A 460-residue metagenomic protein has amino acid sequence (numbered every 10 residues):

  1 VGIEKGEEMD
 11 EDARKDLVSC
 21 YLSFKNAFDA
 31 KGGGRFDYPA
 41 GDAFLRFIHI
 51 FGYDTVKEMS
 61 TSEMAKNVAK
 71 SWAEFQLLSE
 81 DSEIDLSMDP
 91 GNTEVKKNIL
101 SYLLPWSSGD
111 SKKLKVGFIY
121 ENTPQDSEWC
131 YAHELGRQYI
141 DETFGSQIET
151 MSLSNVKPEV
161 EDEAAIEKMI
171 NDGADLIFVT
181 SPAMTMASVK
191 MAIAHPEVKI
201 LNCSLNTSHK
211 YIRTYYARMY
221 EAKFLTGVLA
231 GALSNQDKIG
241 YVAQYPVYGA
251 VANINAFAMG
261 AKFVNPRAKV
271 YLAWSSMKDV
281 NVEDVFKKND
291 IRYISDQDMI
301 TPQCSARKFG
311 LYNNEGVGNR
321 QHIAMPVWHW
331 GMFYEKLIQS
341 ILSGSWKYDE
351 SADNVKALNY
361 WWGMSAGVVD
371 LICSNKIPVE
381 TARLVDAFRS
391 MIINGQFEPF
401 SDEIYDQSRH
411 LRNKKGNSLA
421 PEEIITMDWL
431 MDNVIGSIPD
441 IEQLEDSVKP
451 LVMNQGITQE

Functional and structural regions predicted by a protein language model:
D10, R14-L17, Y21-S101, G344-E460: Segments of small-molecule ligand-sensing domains
V116-G136, I140, F144, L153-V160 (+2 more regions): Extracytoplasmic "Venus flytrap"
R137, L225-A268, L272, A352-K376: An alpha-beta-alpha
E149-K168, S275-K287: Structural motif
G173-P182, L201-C203, D290-I300, R320-W328 (+1 more regions): Periplasmic-binding protein-like
I193-A217: Flexible loop/hinge segments that line or gate small-molecule binding clefts
Y216-D237, W328-K347: Hydrophobic alpha-helical segments within soluble ligand-binding/sensing domains
K269-P326, K336: Flexible, glycine-rich surface segments
